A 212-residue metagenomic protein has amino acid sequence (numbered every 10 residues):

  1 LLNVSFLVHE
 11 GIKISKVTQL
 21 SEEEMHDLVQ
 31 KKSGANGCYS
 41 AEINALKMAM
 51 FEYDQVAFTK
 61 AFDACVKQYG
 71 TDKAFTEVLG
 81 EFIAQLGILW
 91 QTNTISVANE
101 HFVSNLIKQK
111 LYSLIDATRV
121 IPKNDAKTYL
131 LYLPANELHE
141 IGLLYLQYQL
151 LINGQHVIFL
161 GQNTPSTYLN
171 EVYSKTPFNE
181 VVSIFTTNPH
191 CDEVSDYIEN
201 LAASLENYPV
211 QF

Functional and structural regions predicted by a protein language model:
L1-A117: Long amphipathic alpha-helical segments
N93-F212: C-terminal regulatory/effector modules of DNA-binding transcriptional regulators
